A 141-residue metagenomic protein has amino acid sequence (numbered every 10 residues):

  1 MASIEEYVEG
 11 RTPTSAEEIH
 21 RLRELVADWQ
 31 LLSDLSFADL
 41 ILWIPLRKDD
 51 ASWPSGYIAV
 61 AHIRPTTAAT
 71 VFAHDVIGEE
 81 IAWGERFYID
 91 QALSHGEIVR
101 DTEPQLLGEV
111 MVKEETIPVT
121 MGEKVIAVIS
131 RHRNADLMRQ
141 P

Functional and structural regions predicted by a protein language model:
M1-A38, R133-P141: PAS-family sensory modules
A2-E5, A59-H62, K124: Short N-terminal helix-initiation segments at or just after the protein's N-terminus
E5-E9, A16-E18, E24, D39 (+6 more regions): Glutamate identity and glutamate-enriched acidic tracts
W29-T102: Structured interaction and signal-relay segments at domain junctions
W83-P141: Sensory/regulatory domains in signal-transduction proteins
